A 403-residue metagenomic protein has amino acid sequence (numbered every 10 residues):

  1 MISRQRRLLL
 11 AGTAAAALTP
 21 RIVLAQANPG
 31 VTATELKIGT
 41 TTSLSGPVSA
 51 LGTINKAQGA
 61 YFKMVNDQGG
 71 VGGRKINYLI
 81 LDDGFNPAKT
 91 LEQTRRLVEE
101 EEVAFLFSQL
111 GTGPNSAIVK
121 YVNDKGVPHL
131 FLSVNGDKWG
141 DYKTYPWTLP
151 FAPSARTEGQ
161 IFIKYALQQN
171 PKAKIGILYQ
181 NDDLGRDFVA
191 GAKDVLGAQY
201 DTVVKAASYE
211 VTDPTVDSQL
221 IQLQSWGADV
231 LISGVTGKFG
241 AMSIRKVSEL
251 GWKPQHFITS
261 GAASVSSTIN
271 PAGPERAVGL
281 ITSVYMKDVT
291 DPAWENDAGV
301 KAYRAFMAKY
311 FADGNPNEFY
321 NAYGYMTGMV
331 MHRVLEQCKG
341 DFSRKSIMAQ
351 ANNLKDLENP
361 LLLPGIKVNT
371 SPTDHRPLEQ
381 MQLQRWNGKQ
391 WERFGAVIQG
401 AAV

Functional and structural regions predicted by a protein language model:
L8-A25: N-terminal export signals
A25-I38, G72-K75, L167-K172: Immediate post-signal peptide segment of exported/extracytoplasmic ligand-binding proteins
G30-V31, G39-G59, L81-A88, L110-G111 (+4 more regions): Extracytoplasmic "Venus flytrap"
A50-K56, Q68-D141, F151, Y209-V216 (+1 more regions): Beta-alpha junction/loop-to-helix N-cap segments that form part of ligand/metal-binding clefts
D83, L130, G136-G140, V211-T212 (+2 more regions): Venus flytrap/periplasmic-binding-protein-like
A88-E92, D137-D141, P146-G251, A293-A298: Extracellular/periplasmic Venus flytrap/periplasmic-binding protein
V247-Y323, V397-A401: Extracellular/periplasmic periplasmic-binding protein-like sensory domains
K309-A322, H332-W391: Segments of small-molecule ligand-sensing domains
